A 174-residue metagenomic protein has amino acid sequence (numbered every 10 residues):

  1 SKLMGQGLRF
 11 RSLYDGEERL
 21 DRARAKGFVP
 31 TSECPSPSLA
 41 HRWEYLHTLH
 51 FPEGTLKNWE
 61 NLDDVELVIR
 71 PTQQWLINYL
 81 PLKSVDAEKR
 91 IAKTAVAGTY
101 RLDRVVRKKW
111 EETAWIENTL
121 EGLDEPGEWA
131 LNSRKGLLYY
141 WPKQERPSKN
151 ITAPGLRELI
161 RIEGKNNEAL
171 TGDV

Functional and structural regions predicted by a protein language model:
S1-V174: Extracellular polysaccharide-degrading/modifying enzymes targeting complex plant/algal/animal polysaccharides
